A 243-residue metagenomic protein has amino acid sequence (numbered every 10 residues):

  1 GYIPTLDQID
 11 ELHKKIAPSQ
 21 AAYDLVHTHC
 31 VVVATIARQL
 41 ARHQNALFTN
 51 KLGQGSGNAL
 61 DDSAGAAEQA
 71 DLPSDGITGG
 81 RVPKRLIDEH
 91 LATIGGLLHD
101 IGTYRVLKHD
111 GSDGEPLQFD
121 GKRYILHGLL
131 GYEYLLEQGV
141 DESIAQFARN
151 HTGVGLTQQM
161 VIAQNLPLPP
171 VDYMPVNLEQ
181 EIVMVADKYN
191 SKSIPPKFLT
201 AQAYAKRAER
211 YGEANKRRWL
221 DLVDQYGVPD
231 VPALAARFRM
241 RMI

Functional and structural regions predicted by a protein language model:
G1-R123: Acidic/His-rich, divalent-metal-binding segments that scaffold phosphate/diphosphate chemistry
V82, T200-R218: C-terminal/domain-terminus segments
R85-A205: Divalent metal-dependent catalytic cores for phosphoryl transfer on phosphate-bearing substrates
Y211-I243: Charged phosphate-binding loop/patch that engages nucleotide di/tri-phosphates or the phosphate backbone of nucleic
